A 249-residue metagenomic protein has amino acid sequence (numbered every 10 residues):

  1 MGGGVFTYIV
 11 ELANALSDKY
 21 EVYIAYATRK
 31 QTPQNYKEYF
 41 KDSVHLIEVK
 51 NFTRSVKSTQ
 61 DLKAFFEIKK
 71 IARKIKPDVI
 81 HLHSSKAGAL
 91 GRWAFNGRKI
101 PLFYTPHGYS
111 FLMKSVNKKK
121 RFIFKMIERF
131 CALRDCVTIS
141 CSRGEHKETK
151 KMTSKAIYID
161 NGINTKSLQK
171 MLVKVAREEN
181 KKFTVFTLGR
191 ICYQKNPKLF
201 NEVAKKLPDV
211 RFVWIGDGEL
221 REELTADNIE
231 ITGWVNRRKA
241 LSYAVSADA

Functional and structural regions predicted by a protein language model:
M1-Q60, E145-K150, Y158, G218-L220: N-terminal strand-loop element at the rim of the active site of nucleotide-sugar-dependent glycosyltransferases
H45-E48, R129-L172, T184: Donor nucleotide-sugar binding/catalytic pocket of nucleotide-sugar-dependent glycosyltransferases
F66-K70, R121-I139: Membrane-proximal helix-turn-helix segments that form the acceptor-binding/catalytic region of lipid-linked
A72, W234-V235, S242-A247: Short alpha-helical donor nucleotide-sugar binding micro-motif in glycosyltransferases
L82-G88, P106: Short His-centered aromatic/hydrophobic patch
S110, I159-V173, R190-Y193, E219: Short beta-strand->alpha-helix junction loop in the catalytic core of nucleotide-activated group-transfer enzymes
E178-K195, N201-K205, V213: Conserved donor-binding/catalytic core segment of Leloir-type glycosyltransferases
E222-R238, A249: Nucleotide-activated donor-binding/catalytic signature segment of Leloir-type glycosyltransferases, i.e., the conserved
